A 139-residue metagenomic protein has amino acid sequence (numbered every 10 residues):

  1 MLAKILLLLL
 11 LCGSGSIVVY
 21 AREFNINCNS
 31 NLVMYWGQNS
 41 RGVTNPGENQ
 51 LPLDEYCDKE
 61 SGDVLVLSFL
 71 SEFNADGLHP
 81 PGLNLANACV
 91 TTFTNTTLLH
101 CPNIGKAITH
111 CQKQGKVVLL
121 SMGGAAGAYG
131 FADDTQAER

Functional and structural regions predicted by a protein language model:
L2, L10-N27: N-terminal signal peptide
L2-C12, Y35, V66: Terminal targeting and flexible regions in eukaryotic proteins, enriched in but not limited to LRR-containing proteins
Y20-R139: Chitinase-like catalytic core of GlcNAc-active glycosidases
